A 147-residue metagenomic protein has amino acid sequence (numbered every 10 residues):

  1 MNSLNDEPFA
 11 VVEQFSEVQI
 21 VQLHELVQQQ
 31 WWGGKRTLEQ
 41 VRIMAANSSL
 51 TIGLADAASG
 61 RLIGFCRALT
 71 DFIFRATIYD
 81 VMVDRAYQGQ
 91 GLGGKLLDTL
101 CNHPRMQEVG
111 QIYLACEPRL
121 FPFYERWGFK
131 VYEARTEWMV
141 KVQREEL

Functional and structural regions predicted by a protein language model:
M1-L38, A55, R135: Short amphipathic alpha-helix that is part of the acyltransferase structural core
Q40-A58, L62-M82: A conserved beta-strand-loop-helix scaffold within acyl/acetyltransferase catalytic domains
D84, E117: Residue-level recognition of the GNAT/N-acetyltransferase active site
Y87, G91-L96: Conserved acetyl-CoA pyrophosphate-binding loop and the N-cap/start of the following alpha-helix in GNAT-like
N102-C116: Conserved GNAT acetyl-CoA-binding A-motif
Q111-A115, E125, K130-L147: Conserved catalytic-core motifs of GNAT/GCN5-like acyltransferases
